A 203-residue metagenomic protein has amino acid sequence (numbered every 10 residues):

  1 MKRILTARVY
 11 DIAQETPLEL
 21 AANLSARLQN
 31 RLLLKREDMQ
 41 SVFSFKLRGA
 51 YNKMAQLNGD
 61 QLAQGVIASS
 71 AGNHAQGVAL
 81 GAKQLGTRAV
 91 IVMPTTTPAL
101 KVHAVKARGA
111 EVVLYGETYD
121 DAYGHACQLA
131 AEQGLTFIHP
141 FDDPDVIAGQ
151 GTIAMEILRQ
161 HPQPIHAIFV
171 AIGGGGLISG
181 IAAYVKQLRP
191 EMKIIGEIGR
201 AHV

Functional and structural regions predicted by a protein language model:
M1-R200: PLP-dependent amino-acid enzyme catalytic core
